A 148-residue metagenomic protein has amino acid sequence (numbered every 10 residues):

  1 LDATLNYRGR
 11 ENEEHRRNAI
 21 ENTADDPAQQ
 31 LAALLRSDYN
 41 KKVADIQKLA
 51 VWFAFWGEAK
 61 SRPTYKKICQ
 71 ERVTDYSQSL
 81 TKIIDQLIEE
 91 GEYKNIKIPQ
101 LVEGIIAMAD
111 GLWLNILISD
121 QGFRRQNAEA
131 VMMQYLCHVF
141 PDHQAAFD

Functional and structural regions predicted by a protein language model:
L1-R17, A32, S77: An amphipathic alpha-helix adjacent to DNA-recognition modules
A3, D25, Q29, Q47-A50 (+5 more regions): Short, solvent-exposed positions on alpha-helices
L5, L31, C69, V73 (+2 more regions): Hydrophobic packing residues in well-ordered alpha-helices of helical domains and bundles
R17-K48, L101-I105, F147: Hydrophobic alpha-helical connector segments
A19, R36-V43, A50-S61, Y135 (+1 more regions): Helix-loop "lid/cap" segments that line or gate small-molecule binding pockets
A33-S37, S77-Q86, M108, L114-D148: C-terminal peripheral helix-coil segments that are non-catalytic and often amphipathic
A44-A50, P63-E89, A130: Amphipathic alpha-helical packing segments from all-alpha helical-bundle domains
K67-R72, E89-A107: All-alpha amphipathic helical-bundle segments outside canonical DNA-binding/catalytic cores that form hydrophobic
